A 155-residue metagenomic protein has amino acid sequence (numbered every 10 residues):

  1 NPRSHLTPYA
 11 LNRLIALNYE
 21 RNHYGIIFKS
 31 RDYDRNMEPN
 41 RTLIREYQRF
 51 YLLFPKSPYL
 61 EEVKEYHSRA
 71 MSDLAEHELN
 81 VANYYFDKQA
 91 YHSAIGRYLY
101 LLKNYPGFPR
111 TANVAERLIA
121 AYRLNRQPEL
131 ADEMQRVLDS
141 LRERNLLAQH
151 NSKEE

Functional and structural regions predicted by a protein language model:
N1-E155: Acidic, polar-rich low-complexity tracts and alpha-helical solenoid repeat scaffolds
